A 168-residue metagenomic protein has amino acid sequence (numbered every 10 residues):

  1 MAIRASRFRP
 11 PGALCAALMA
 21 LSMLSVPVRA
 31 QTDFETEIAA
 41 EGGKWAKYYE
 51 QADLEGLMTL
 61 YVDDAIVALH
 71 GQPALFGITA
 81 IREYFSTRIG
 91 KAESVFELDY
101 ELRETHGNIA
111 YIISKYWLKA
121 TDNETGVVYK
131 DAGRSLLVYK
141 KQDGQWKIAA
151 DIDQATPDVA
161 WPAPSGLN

Functional and structural regions predicted by a protein language model:
A2-C15: Bacterial N-terminal signal peptides that target proteins for export
A2-I3, S22, I38, R134: Helix-centric, low-specificity signal for extended rod-like, repetitive segments
I3-R4, L18-A20, A150: Residue-level detector of alpha-helical transmembrane segments in integral membrane proteins
G12-S25: Bacterial N-terminal signal peptides
V26-A30: Sec/Tat signal peptide C-region and signal peptidase I cleavage site
Q31-T59, I66-N168: A beta-strand edge to alpha-helix "cap/lid" segment located at domain peripheries
